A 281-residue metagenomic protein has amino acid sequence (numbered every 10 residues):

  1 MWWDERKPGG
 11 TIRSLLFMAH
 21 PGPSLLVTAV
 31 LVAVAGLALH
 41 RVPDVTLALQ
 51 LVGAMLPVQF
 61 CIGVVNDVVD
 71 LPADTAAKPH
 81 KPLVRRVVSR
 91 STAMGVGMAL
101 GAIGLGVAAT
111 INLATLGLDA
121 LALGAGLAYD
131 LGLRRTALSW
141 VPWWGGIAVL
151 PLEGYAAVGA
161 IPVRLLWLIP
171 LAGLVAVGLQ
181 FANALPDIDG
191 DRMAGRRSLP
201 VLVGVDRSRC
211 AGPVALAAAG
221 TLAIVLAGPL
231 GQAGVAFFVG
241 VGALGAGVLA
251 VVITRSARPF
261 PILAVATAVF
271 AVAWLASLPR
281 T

Functional and structural regions predicted by a protein language model:
M1-T281: Multi-pass alpha-helical membrane architecture of UbiA-family and related isoprenoid/lipid prenyltransferases
